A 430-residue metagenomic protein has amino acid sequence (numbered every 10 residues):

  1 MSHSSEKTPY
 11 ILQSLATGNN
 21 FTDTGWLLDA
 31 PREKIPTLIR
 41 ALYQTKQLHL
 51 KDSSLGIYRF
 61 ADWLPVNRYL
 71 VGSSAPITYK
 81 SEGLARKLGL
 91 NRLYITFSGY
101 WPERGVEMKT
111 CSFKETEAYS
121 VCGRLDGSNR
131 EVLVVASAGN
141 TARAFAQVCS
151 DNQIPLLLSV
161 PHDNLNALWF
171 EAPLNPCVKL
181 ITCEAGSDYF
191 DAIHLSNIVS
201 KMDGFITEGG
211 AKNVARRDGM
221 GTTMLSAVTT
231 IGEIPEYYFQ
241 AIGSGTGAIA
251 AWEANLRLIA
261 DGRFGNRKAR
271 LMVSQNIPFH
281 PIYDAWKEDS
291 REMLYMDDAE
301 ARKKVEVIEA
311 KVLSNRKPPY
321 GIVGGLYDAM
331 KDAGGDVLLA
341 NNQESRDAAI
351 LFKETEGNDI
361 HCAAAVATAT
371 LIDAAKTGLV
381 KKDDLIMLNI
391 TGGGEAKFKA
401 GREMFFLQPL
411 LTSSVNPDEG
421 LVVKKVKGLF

Functional and structural regions predicted by a protein language model:
M1-F430: PLP-dependent amino-acid enzyme catalytic core
